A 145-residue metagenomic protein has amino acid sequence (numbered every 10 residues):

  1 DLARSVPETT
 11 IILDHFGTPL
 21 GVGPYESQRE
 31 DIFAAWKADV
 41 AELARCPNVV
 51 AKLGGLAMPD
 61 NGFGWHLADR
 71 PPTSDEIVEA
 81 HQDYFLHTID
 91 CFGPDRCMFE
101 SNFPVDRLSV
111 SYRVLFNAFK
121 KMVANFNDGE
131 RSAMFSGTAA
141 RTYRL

Functional and structural regions predicted by a protein language model:
D1-M98, S109: Catalytic pocket-lining loop regions of alpha/beta-barrel enzymes, especially the amidohydrolase/enolase/GH5 lineages
D83-H87, C91-M98, V105-L145: Mid-to-C-terminal alpha-helical segments outside catalytic/metal-binding sites
